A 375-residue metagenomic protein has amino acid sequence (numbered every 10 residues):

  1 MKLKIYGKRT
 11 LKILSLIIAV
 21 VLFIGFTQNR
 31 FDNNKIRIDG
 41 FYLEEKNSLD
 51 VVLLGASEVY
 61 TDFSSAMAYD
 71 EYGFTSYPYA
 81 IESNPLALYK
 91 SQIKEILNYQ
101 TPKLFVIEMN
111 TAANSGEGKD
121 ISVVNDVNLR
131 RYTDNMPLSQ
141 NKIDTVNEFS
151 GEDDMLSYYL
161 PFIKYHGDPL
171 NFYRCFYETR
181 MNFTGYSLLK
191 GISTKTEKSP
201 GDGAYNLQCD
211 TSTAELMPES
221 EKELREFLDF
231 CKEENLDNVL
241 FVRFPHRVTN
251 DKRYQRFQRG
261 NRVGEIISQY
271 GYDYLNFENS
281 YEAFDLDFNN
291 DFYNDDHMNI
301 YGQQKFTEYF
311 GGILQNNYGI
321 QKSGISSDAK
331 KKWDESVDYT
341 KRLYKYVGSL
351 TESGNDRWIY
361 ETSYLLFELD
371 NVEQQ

Functional and structural regions predicted by a protein language model:
M1-K8: N-terminal Lys/Arg-rich, disordered targeting/topogenic segments
K8-Q28: Hydrophobic membrane-insertion alpha-helices, especially the h-region of bacterial N-terminal signal peptides
N29-L49: Alpha-helical transmembrane signal-anchor/signal-peptide segments
L54, E58-D144: Membrane-embedded segments
F63, L88-S91, S150, D154 (+7 more regions): Extracytoplasmic/secreted proteins, especially bacterial periplasmic and envelope-associated proteins
L104-G116, E178-E282: Conserved, well-ordered alpha-helix/loop/beta-strand core segments that scaffold catalytic motifs
V123-E234, S323-Q375: Secreted/periplasmic serine-hydrolase-like ester/acetyl group-modifying domain
K252-L365: C-terminal regions of proteins
